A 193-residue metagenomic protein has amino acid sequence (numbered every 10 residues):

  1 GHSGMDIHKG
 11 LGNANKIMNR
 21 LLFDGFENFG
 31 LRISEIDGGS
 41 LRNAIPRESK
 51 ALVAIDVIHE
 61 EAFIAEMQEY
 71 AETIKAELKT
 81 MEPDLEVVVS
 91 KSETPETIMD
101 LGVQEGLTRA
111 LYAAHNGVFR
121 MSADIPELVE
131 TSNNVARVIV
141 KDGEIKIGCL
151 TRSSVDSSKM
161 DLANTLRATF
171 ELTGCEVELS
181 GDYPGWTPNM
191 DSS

Functional and structural regions predicted by a protein language model:
G1-R152: Midchain, well-structured core segments that form catalytic/ion-binding scaffolds
E130-S193: Substrate-recognition/cap regions that form aromatic- and gly/pro-loop-enriched pockets for small-molecule ligands
